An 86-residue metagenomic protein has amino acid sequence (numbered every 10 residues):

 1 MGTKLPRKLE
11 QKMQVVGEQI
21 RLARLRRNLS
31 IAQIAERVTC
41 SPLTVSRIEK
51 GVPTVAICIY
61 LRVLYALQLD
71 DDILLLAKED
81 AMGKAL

Functional and structural regions predicted by a protein language model:
G2-R26: A short, Lys/Arg-rich alpha-helix, primarily the initiator
E18, N28-L29, V55-C58: Residue-level signal for the short linker/turn that defines the boundary of a DNA-recognition helix
R24, A35, L64: The alpha-helix within a helix-turn-helix
N28-S46: Short alpha-helical DNA-recognition segment
V52-Y65: Short, basic-rich loop-to-helix N-cap that marks the start of a DNA-contacting helix
L74-L86: Short, charged recognition helix plus adjacent turn of helix-turn-helix-like nucleic-acid-binding domains
